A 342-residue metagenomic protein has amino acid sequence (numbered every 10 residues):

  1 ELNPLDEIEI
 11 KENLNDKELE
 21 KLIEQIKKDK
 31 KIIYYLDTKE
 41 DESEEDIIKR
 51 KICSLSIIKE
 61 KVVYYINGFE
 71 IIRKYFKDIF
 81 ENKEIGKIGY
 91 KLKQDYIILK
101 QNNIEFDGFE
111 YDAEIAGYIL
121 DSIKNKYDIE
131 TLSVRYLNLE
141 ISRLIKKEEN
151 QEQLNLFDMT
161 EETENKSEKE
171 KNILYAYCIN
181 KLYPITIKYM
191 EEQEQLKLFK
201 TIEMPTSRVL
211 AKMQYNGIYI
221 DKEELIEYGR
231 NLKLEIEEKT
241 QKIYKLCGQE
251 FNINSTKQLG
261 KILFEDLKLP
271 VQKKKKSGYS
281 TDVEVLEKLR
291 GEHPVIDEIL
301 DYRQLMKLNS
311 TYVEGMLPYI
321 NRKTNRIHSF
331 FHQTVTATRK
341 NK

Functional and structural regions predicted by a protein language model:
E1-N67, L132, Y136, Q151-K342: Conserved "right-hand" nucleotidyltransferase catalytic core of DNA-directed polymerases
I33, I85-K93, E250-N252: Short glycine-rich phosphate-binding loop at a beta-alpha junction
L36, Y90-L92, A113, K275: Glycine-rich, histidine-containing beta strand-loop boundary motifs that form or position
S54-G89: Nucleic-acid-processing active sites and adjacent nucleic-acid-binding tracks, predominantly divalent metal-dependent
R73, D95-I97, G260: Short, well-ordered alpha-helical microsegments
Y75-F76, D95, I129, V295: Residues within well-ordered alpha-helices
I88, S142-I145, V271-Q272: Acidic/polar loop patches that form or flank catalytic/metal-binding clefts of enzymes that bind anionic ligands
Q94-E148, V209: Metal-dependent phosphoesterase core characteristic of DEDDh/y 3'-5' exonuclease domains
